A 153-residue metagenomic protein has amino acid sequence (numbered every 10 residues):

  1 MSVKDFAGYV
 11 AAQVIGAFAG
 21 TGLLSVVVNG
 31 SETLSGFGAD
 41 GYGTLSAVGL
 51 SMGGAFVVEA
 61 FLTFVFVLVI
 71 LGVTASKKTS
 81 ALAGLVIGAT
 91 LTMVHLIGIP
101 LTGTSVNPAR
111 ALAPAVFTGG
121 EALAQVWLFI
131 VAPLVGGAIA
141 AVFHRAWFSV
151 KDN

Functional and structural regions predicted by a protein language model:
M1-N153: Membrane-interface helix-loop junctions and terminal tails of multi-pass membrane proteins
